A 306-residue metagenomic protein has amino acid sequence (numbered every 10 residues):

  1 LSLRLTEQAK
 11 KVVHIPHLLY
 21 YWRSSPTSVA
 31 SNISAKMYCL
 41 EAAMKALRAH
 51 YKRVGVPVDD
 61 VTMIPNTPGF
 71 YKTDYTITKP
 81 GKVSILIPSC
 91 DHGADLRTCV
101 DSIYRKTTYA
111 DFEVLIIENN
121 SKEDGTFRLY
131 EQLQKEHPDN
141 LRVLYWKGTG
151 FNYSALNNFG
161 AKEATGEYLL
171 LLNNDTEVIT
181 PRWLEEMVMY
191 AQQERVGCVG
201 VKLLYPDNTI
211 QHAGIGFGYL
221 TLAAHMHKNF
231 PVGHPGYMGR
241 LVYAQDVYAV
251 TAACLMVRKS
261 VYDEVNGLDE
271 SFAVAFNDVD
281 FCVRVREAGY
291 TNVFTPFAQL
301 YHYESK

Functional and structural regions predicted by a protein language model:
L1-H17, L47, W183-M187, L241-N266 (+1 more regions): A short, conserved alpha-helix in the catalytic core of glycosyltransferases
A9, S25, T176-T221: Conserved donor NDP-sugar-binding/catalytic core segment of glycosyltransferases
G81-L86, E113, D280: Cell-envelope/extracellular polymer assembly enzymes that use nucleotide-activated donors
D101-D111: Short, acidic, metal-binding catalytic loop of nucleotide-sugar glycosyltransferases
E118-L129, G148, E177: A conserved acidic beta->alpha catalytic loop
Y130-A155, E163: Conserved donor nucleotide-binding strand/loop of the catalytic core
N152-A155, K162, G218-S260, E264: A recurrent flexible, glycine/aromatic-enriched loop bordering the glycosyltransferase active site that acts as
L169: Short aromatic/hydrophobic "clamp" motif used to bind/position activated sugar donors
